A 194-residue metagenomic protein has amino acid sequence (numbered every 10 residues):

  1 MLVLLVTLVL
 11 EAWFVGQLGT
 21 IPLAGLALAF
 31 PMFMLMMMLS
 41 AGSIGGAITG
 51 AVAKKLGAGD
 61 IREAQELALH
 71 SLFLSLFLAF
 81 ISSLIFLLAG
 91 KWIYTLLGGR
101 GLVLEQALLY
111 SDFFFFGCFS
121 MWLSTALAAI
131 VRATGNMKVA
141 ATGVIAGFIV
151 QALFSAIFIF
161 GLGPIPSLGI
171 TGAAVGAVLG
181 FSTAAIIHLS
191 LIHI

Functional and structural regions predicted by a protein language model:
M1, A12-W13, F30, G50 (+4 more regions): Transmembrane alpha-helix boundary and packing residues in multipass membrane permease domains and related
M1-L10, L35, L39-A47, S83 (+5 more regions): Hydrophobic alpha-helical transmembrane bundles that constitute the permease/transmembrane domains of multi-pass
L5-A24, Y94-G101, I157-L168: Helix-terminus/linker motif at the lipid-water interface of multi-pass membrane proteins
V15-M34, L102-Q106, I170-V175: Interfacial/gating helices of multi-pass transporter permease domains
L23-L84, M121-G135, V139-A140: Small-residue-rich hydrophobic transmembrane alpha-helices
V52-F119, V150-L153, G163-I192: Short alpha-helical transmembrane segments in multi-pass integral membrane proteins
G135-T142, I170, A174: Short, non-helical or kinked segments that cap or interrupt transmembrane helices
